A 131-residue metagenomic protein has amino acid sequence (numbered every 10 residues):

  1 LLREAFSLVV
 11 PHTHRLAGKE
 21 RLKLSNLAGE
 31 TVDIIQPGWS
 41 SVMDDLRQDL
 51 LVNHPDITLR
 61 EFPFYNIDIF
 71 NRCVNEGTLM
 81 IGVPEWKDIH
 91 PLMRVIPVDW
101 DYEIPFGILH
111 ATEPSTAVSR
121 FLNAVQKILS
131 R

Functional and structural regions predicted by a protein language model:
L1-F6, V10-V32, S119: Flexible hinge/capping segments at coil-to-helix
E4-A5, I67-P114: Beta-alpha-beta core module
F6, V32, G77-T78, S130: Generic structural signal for secondary-structure transition and capping sites
H12, I35-W39, V83-E85, A111-T112: Structural motif
L24, E30-H54, V118: Secondary-structure junction motif
S25-E30, P105-R131: Extended ligand-binding regions for polar small-molecule ligands
A28-I34, I57, L79, F106-G107: Hydrophobic beta-strand segments of well-ordered beta-sheets in folded domains
H54-N66: Short beta-strand-to-loop elements that line the ligand-binding cleft of bilobed periplasmic-binding protein-like
